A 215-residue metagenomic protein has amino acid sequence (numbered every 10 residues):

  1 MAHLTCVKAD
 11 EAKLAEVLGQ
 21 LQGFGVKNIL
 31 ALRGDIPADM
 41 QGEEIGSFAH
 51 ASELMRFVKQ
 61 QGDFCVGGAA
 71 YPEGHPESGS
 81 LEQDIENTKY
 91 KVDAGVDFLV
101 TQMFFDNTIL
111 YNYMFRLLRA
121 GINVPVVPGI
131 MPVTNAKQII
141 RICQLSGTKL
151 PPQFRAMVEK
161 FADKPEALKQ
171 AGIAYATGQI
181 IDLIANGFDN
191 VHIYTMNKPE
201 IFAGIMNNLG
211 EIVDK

Functional and structural regions predicted by a protein language model:
H3-A9, L32-I36, A69-H75, F104-F105 (+3 more regions): Active-site beta-loop-alpha junctions enriched in small/polar residues
A9-L18, D35-V58, S78-E82, M103-R119 (+1 more regions): Active-site-adjacent beta->alpha loops and helix N-cap segments on the catalytic face of soluble alpha/beta enzymes
E11-G19, G79-Y90, G172-D182: Short, acidic/polar
L21, K91, G95, P128 (+1 more regions): Conserved, mostly hydrophobic/aromatic
G25-K27, G62-V66, V96-D97, I122-V126 (+1 more regions): Short, well-ordered coil/turn segments that N-cap beta-strands
I45-Y71, R119-I173, G178, L209-K215: Active-site pocket-lining/capping segments in soluble small-molecule metabolic enzymes
Q61-D97, F105: Ligand/cofactor pocket segment of small-molecule handling proteins
